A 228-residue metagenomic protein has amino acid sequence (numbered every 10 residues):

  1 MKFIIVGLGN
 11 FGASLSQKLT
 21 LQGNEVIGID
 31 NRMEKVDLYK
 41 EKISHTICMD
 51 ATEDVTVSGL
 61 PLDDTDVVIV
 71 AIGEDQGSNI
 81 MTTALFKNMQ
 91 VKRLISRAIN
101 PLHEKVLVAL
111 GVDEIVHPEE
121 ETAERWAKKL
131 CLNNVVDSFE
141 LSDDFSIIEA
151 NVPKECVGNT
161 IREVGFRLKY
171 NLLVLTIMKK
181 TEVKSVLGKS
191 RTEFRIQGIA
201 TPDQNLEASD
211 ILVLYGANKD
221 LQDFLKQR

Functional and structural regions predicted by a protein language model:
M1-K2, R228: Absolute protein N-terminus
F3, F11, S16, L21-V26 (+3 more regions): Cytosolic ligand/metal-binding cores
D30, G73, A98, V152 (+2 more regions): Conserved residues at beta->alpha junctions
V136-L141, T201-N205: Short, flexible, solvent-exposed loop/turn segments with mixed acidic/basic and small polar residues
S138-L172: Extended boundary segments
T160-R228: Cytosolic Rossmann-like ligand/nucleotide-binding regulatory domains
